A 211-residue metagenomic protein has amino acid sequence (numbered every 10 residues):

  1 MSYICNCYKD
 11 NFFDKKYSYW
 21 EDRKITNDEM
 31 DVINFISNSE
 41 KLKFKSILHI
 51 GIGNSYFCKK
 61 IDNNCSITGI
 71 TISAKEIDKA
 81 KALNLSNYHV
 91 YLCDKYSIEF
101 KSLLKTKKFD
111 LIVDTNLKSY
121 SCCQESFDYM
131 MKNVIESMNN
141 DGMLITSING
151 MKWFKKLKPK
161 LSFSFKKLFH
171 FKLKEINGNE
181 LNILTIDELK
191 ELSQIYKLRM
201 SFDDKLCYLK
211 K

Functional and structural regions predicted by a protein language model:
M1-E40, F44, G53-N64, I70-Y88 (+2 more regions): Class I (Rossmann-like) S-adenosyl-L-methionine-dependent methyltransferase catalytic domain, capturing the SAM-binding
H49: Class I SAM-dependent methyltransferase core
K59-D62, M131, I135: A structural alpha-helix within SAM-dependent methyltransferase catalytic domains
S97-F100, S119-Y120: Active-site micro-motifs of SAM-dependent methyltransferase domains
K101-I112: A short acidic, Gly/Pro-enriched loop at the edge of an enzyme's catalytic core that lines a small-molecule cofactor
D114-L117: A short beta-strand submotif of the Rossmann-like class I SAM-dependent methyltransferase core that lines
Y120-N133: A short, conserved alpha-helix within the catalytic core of class I
S121-C122, M138-N140: Helix-to-beta-strand junctions that scaffold the AdoMet/dcAdoMet cofactor pocket in Class I SAM-dependent enzymes
